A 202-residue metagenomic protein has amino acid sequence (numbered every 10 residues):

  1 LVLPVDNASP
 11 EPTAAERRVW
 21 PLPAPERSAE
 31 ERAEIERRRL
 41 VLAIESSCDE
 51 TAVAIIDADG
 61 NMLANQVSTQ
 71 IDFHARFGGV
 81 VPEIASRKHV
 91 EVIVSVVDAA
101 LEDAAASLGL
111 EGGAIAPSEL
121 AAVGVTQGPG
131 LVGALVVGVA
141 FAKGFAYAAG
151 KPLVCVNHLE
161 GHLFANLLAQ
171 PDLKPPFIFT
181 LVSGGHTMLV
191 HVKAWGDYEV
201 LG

Functional and structural regions predicted by a protein language model:
L1-G202: Short acidic/glycine-rich loops and adjacent helix/strand connectors that line catalytic pockets where negatively
